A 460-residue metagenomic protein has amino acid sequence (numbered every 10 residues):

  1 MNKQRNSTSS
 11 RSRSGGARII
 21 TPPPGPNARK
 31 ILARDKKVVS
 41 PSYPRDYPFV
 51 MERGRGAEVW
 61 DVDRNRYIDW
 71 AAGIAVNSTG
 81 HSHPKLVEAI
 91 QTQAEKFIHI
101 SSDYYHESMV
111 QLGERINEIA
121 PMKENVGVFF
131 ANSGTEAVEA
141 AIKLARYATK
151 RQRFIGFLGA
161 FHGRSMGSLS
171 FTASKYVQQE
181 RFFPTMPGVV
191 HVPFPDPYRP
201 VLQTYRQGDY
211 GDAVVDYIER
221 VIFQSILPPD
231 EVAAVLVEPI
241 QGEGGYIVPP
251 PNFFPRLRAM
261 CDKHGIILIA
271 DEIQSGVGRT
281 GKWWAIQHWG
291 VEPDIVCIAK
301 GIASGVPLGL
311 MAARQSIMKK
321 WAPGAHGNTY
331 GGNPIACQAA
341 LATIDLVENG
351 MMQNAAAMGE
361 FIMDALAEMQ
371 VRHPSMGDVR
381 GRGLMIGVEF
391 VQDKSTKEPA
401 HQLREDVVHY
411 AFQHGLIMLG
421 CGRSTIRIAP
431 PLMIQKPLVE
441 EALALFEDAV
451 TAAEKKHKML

Functional and structural regions predicted by a protein language model:
N2-L460: Conserved N-terminal phosphate-binding loop of PLP-dependent enzymes in the Aspartate aminotransferase
